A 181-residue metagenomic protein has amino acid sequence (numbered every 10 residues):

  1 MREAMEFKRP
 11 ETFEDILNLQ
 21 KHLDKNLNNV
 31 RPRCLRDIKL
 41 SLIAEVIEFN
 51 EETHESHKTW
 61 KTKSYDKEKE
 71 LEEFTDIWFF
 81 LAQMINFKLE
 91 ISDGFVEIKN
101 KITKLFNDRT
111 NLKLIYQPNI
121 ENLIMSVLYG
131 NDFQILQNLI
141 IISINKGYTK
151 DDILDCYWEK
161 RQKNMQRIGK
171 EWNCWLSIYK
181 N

Functional and structural regions predicted by a protein language model:
M1-N181: Flexible "arm" and connector segments at domain edges
